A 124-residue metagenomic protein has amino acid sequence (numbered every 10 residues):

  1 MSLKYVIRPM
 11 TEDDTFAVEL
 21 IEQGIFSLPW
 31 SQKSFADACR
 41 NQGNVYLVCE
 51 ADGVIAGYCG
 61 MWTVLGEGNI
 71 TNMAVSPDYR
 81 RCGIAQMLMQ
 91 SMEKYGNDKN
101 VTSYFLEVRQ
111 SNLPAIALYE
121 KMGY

Functional and structural regions predicted by a protein language model:
M1-S2: Short acidic N-proximal helix/loop "leader" segments that mark the beginning of a domain or an inter-domain linker
Y5, P9-D78, M89-S91, Y95 (+1 more regions): Acetyl-CoA-dependent GNAT
I70, Y104-V108: Conserved hydrophobic beta-strand within the GNAT/NAT acetyltransferase core sheet that lines the active-site cleft
S76, R80, R109-S111: Residue-level recognition of the GNAT/N-acetyltransferase active site
R81-K94, L113-M122: Conserved acetyl-CoA-binding loop-helix of GNAT-fold acetyltransferases
